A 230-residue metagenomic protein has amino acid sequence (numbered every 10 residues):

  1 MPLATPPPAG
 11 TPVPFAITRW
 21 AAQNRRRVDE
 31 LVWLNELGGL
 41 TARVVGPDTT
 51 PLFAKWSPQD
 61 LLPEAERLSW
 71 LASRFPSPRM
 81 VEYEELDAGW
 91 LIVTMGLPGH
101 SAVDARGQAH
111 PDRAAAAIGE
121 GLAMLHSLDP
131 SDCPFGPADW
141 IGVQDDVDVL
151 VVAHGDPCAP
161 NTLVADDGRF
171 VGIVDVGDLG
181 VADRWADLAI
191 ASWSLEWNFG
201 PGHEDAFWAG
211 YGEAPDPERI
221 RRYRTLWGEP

Functional and structural regions predicted by a protein language model:
M1-L31: Juxta-kinase regulatory segment immediately upstream of eukaryotic protein kinase catalytic domains
A22, G46, S69-S73, S127 (+1 more regions): Solvent-exposed polar/charged
N35-G39, T50-V93, H100-L125: A conserved alpha-helical element in kinase catalytic cores
N35-G46, F53-A54, M80, P134-F135 (+1 more regions): Active-site acidic catalytic loop and adjacent metal/ATP-binding pocket of ATP-dependent phosphoryl transfer enzymes
A72, L122, H126-P130, E196 (+1 more regions): Protein kinase-like catalytic domain
G89-I92, L122-M124, L128-V149: Polybasic, positively charged surfaces/segments
L150-A153, A165-T225: Active-site Asp-x-Gly
W227-P230: Short hydrophobic/aromatic patches at helix-to-coil boundaries
